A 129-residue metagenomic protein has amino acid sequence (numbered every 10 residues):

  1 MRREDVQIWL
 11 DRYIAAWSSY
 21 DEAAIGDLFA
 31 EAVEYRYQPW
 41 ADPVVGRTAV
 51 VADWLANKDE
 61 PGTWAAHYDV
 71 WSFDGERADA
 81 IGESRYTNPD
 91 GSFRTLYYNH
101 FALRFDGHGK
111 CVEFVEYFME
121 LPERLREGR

Functional and structural regions predicted by a protein language model:
M1-E31, L125-R129: Short, low-complexity N-terminal intrinsically disordered segments enriched in polar/charged residues
D5, A52-R129: A beta-strand edge to alpha-helix "cap/lid" segment located at domain peripheries
Y13, I25-G26, V33, G46 (+4 more regions): Hydrophobic pocket/interface hotspot
I14, P39, V70-S72: Structured beta->alpha junctions
A16-S19, A30-E34, T63-Y68, E120: Short acidic/polar alpha-helix capping motifs at helix-coil junctions
E34-V45, Y117: A short gly/proline-enriched turn/hairpin at secondary-structure junctions
